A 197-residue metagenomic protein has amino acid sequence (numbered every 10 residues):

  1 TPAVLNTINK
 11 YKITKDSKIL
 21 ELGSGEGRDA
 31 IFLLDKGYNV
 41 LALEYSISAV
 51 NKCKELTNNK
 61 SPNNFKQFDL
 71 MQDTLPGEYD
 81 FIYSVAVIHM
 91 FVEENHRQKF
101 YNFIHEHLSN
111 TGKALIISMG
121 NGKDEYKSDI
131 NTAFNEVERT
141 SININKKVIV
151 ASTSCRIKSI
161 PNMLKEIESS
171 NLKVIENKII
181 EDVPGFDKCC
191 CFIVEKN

Functional and structural regions predicted by a protein language model:
T1-K15, L20-N63, Q67-T74, K113-N197: Class I (Rossmann-like) S-adenosyl-L-methionine-dependent methyltransferase catalytic domain, capturing the SAM-binding
G77: Structured loop/turn residues at beta-strand edges in well-structured enzyme cores
D80: Conserved acidic residues
Y83: A conserved beta-strand element that flanks and buttresses the S-adenosyl-L-methionine
A86-M90: Short catalytic micro-motifs in class I SAM-dependent methyltransferases
E93-N95: Conserved catalytic-core motifs of eukaryotic protein kinase domains, centered on the activation segment
Q98-N110: A short glycine-rich, Lys/Arg-flanked "PGG" loop and its adjoining helix->strand segment in the class I
